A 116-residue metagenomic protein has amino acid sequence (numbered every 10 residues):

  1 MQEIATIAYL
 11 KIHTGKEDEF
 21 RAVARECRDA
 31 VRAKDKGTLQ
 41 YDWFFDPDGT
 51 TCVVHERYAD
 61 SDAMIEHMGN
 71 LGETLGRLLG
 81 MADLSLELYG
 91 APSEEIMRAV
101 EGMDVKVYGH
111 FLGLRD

Functional and structural regions predicted by a protein language model:
A5-K11: Active-site-flanking beta-strand signature of metal-NTP-handling nucleotidyl enzymes and homologous cyclase-like
K11-A22: Short, surface-exposed ligand-recognition loops at beta-strand->loop->(often short) alpha-helix junctions that present
V23-A24, H67: Hydrophobic alpha-helical membrane-association signature
A30-L39, R57-K106: An amphipathic, aromatic/His-enriched active-site/gating alpha helix that lines ligand/cofactor pockets
F44-D48: Short beta-strand micro-motifs enriched in acidic
T50-C52: Hydrophobic residues embedded in beta-strands of well-ordered beta-sheets
E94-I96, F111-D116: A short acidic, often aromatic-flanked loop/helix-cap motif at beta-alpha or helix-coil junctions that lines enzyme
